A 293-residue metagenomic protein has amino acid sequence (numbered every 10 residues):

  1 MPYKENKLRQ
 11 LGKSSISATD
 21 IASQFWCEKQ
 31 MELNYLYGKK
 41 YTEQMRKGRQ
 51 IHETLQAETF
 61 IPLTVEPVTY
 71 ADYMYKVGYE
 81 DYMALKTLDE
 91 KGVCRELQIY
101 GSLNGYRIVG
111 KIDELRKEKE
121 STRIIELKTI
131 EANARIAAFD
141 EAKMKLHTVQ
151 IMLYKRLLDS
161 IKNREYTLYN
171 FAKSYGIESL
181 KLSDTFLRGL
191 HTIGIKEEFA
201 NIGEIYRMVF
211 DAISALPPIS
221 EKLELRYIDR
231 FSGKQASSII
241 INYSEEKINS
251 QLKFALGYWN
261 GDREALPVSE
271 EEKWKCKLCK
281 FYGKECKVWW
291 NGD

Functional and structural regions predicted by a protein language model:
M1-I124, R135-A137, Y175, N291: Metal-dependent nuclease catalytic cores that hydrolyze phosphodiester bonds in DNA/RNA, characterized by
M1-R9, L88, I239-Y243, K253 (+1 more regions): Long, low-complexity, compositionally biased intrinsically disordered regions
N6, D20-Y35, N249-D293: Cysteine-cluster motifs in flexible loop/terminal segments that predominantly coordinate metals
S15, E141-K145, E270: Short, solvent-exposed segments of well-ordered alpha helices
A18, G48-E53, T148-M152, K273-K277: Non-catalytic, well-ordered alpha-helical scaffold segments
E58, P62, I161-E165, D262: Solvent-exposed amphipathic alpha-helical surface segments
P67-A71, Y169-S174, E264-W274: Short, flexible loop/turn segments with low-complexity composition
E90-V93, L97-L252: Mg2+/Mn2+-dependent nuclease catalytic core
